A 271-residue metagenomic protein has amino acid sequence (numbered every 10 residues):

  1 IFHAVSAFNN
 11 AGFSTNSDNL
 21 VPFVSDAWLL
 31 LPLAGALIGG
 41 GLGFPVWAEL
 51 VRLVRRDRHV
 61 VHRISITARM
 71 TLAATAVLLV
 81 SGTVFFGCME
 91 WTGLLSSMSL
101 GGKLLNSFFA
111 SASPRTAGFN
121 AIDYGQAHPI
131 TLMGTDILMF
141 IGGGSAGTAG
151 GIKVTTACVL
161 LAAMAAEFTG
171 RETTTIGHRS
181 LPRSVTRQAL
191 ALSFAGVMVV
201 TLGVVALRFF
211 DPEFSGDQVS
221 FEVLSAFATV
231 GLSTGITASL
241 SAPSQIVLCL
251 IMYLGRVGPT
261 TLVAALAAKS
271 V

Functional and structural regions predicted by a protein language model:
I1-V271: Membrane-proximal intracellular helices of multi-pass ion channels
